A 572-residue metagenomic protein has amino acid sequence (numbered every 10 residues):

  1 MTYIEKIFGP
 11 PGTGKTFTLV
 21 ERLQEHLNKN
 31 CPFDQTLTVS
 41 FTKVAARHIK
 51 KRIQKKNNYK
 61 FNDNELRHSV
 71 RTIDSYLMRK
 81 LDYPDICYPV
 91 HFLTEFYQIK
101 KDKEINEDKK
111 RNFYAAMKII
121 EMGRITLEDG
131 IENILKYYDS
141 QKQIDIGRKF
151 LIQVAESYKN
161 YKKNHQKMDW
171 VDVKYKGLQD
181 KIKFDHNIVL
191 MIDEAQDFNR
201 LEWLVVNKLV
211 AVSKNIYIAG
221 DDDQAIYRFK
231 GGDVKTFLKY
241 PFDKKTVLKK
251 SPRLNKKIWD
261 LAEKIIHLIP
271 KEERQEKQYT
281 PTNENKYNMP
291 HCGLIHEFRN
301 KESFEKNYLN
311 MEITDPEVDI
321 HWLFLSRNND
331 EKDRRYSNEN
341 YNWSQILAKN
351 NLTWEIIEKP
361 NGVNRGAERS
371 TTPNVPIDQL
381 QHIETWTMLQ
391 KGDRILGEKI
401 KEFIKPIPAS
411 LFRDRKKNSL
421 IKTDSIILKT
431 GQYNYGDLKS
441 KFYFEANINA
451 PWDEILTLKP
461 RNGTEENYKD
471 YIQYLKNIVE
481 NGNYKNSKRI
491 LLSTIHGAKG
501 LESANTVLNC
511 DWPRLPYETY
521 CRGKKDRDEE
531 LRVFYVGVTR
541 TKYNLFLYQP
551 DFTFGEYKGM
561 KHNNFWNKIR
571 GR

Functional and structural regions predicted by a protein language model:
M1-I86, T539: P-loop NTPase Walker
T2-P10, F17-T18, Q35-L37, E107-M191 (+3 more regions): Accessory N-terminal region flanking or inserted into the helicase ATPase core in nucleic-acid motor proteins
T2-P11, D243-K250, P270-S326: Inter-lobe coupling/hinge region of RecA-like P-loop helicase motors
P10-T13, K43, V189, Q196-E284 (+9 more regions): Conserved helicase motor core of SF1/SF2 NTP-dependent helicases
T38, V70, N215-D221, L492 (+1 more regions): Structural recognition of the conserved hydrophobic beta-strand(s) that form the central parallel beta-sheet of P-loop
K43, S75, P316-D528, V533 (+1 more regions): Core RecA-like ATPase module of SF1/SF2 helicases and allied nucleic-acid translocases
Y88-M168, E398-I455: Coupling/switch/interface segments within P-loop NTPase motor domains and analogous charged loops in nucleic-acid
K525, V533, Y543-R572: Helicase C-terminal subdomain and adjacent C-terminal extension
